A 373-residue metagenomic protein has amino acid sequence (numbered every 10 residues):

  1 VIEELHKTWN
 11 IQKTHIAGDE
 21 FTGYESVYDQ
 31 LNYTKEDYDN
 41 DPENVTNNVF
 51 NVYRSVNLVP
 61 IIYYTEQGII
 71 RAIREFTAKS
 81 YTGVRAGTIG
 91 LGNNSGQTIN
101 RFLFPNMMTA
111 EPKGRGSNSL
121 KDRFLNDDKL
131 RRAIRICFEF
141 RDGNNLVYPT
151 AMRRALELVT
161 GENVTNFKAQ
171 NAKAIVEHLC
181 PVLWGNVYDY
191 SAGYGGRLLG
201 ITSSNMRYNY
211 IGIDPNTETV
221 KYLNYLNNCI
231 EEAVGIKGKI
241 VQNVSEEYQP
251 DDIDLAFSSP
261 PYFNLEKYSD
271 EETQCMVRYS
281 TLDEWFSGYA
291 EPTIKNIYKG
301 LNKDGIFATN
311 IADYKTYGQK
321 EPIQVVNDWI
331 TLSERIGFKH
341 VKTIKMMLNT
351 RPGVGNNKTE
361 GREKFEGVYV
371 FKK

Functional and structural regions predicted by a protein language model:
V1-A72, Y81-Q97, M107-K373: Class I S-adenosyl-L-methionine-dependent methyltransferase catalytic core
